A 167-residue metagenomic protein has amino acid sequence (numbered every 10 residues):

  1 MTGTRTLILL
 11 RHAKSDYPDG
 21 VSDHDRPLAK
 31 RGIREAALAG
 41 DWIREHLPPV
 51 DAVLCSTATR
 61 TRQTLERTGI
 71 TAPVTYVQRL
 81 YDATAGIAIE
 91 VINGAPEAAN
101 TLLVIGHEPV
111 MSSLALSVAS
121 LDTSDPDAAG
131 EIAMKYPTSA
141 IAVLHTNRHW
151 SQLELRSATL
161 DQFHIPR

Functional and structural regions predicted by a protein language model:
T2-I87, S120-D125, Y136: Active-site-proximal alpha-helix that buttresses catalytic centers in soluble enzyme cores
L7, T101-L103, I141: Residue-level preference for the first positions of well-ordered beta-strands
K14, A58-R60, P109, R148 (+1 more regions): Short, glycine/serine-rich, charged loops/turns that create anion-binding and catalytic segments at active sites
H46-P49, G94-N100: Glycine-rich phosphate-binding loop signature in dinucleotide/nucleotide-binding domains
A99-L121: A glycine-rich beta-strand to alpha-helix segment that forms a phosphate/ribose-binding loop at ligand/cofactor sites
D122-T159: Domain-level recognition of soluble alpha/beta enzyme cores, biased toward histidine phosphatases/phosphomutases
A158-R167: Short, solvent-exposed aromatic-acidic interface loops
